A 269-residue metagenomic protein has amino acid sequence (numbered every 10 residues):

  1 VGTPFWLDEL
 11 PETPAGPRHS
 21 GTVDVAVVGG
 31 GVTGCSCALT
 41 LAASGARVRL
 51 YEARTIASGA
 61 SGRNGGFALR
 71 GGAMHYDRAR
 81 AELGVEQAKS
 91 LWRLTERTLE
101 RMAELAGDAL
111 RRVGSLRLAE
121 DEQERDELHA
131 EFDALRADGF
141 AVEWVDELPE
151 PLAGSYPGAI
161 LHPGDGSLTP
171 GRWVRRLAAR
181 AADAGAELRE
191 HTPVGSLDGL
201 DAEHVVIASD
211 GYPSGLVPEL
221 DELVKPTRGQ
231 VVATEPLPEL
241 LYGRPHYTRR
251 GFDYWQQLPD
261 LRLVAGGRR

Functional and structural regions predicted by a protein language model:
V1-V25, A43: Extreme N-terminal leader/targeting segments of oxidoreductases
A15, D108-A119, E147-R176, R268: Helix-loop-beta segment of a Rossmann-like dinucleotide-binding subdomain
V23-L50: N-terminal Rossmann-like FAD-binding beta1-loop-alpha1 element of flavoenzymes
G34, G195, Y212-S214: Glycine-rich nucleotide phosphate-binding loop and flanking beta-alpha elements of Rossmann-like dinucleotide-binding
A43-R63: Glycine-rich FAD pyrophosphate-binding loop
A68, A106-R111, A202-R269: Active-site substrate-recognition segment that forms the wall of the catalytic cavity or substrate channel
G71-E147: Dinucleotide-binding Rossmann-like beta1-alpha1 core, especially the glycine-rich loop that anchors the ADP
D126-E127, D133-D138, Y156-E203, A208: Helical element adjacent to the flavin cofactor pocket in flavoenzyme catalytic cores
